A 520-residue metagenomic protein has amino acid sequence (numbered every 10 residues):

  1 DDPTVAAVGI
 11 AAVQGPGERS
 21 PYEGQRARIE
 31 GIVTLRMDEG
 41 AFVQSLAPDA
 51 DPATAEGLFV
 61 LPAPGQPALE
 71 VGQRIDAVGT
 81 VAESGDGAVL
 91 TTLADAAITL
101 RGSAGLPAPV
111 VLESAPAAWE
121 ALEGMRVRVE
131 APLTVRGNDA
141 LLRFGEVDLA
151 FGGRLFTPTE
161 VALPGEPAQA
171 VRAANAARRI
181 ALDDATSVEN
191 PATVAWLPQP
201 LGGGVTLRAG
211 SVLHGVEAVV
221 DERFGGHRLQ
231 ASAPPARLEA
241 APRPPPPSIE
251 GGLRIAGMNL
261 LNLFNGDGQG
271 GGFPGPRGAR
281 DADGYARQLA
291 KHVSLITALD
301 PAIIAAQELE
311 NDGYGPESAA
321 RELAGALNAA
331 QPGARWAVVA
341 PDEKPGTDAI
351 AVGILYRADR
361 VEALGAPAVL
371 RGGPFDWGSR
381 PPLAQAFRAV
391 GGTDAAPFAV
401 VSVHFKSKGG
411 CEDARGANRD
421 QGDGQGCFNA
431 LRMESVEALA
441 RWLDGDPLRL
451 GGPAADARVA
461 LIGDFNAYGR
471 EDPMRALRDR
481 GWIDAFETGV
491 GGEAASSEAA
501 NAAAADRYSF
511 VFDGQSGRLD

Functional and structural regions predicted by a protein language model:
D2-A279, D283-V293, A329, G373-F375 (+5 more regions): Extended non-catalytic accessory segments flanking core domains
Q66-E70, L149, R154, N190 (+2 more regions): Divalent cation-coordinating acidic motifs and surrounding scaffolds that mediate Ca2+/Mg2+/Mn2+/Zn2+-dependent binding
